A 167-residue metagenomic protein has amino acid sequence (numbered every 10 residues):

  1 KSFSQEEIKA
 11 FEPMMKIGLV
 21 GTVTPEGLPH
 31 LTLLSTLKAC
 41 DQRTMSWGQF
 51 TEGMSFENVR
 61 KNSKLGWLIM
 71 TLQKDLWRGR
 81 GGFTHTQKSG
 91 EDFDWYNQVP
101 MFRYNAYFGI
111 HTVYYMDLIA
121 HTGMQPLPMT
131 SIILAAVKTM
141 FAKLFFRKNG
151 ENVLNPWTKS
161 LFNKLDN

Functional and structural regions predicted by a protein language model:
K1-N167: Binding-site signature for planar aromatic cofactors or substrates
